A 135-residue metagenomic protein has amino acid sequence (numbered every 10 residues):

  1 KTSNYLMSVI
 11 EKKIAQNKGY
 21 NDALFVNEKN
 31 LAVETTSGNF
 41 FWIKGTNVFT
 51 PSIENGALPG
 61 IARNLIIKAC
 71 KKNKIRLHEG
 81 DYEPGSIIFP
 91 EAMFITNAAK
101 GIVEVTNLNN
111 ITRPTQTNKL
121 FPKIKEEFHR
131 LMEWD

Functional and structural regions predicted by a protein language model:
K1-D135: Helix-start/capping segments and mature chain N-termini
